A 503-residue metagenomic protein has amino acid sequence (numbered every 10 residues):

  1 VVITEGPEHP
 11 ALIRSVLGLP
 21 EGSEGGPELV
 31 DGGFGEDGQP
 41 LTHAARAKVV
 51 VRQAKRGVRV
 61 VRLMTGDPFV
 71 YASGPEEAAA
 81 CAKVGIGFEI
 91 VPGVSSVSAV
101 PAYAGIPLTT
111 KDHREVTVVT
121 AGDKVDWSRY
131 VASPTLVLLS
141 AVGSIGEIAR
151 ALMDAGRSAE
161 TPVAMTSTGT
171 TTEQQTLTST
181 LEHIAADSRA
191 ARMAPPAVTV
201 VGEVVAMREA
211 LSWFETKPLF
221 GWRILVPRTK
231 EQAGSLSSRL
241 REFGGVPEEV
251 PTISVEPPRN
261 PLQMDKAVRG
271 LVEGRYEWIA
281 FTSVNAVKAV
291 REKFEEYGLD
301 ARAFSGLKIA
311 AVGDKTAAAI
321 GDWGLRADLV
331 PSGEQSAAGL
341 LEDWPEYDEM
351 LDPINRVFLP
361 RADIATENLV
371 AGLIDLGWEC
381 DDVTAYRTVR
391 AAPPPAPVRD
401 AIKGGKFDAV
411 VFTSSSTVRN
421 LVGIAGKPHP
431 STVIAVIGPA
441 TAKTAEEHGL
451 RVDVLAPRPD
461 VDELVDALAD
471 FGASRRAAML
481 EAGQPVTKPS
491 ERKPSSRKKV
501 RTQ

Functional and structural regions predicted by a protein language model:
V1-I3: Structural signature of the urease/amidohydrolase superfamily beta/alpha-barrel
G6, G32-A44, M64-Y71, T282-V284: N-terminal glycine-rich "phosphate-gripper" loop used for MgATP/nucleotide binding and carboxylate activation
H9-D31, E36, I90-P101, R114-W127 (+2 more regions): Conserved beta-alpha
E36-A54, S336-E342: Short phosphate-binding loop-to-helix
T42, R46, S73-E77, I148 (+3 more regions): Residues at alpha-helix caps and immediate loop-helix transition turns in enzyme cores, especially N- and C-cap
K48-D123, A132: Short glycine-cluster motifs
G57-V61, E115, S133-V137, P162 (+3 more regions): Residue-level preference for the first positions of well-ordered beta-strands
K124-T166: Conserved anion/nucleotide-ligand pocket segment
